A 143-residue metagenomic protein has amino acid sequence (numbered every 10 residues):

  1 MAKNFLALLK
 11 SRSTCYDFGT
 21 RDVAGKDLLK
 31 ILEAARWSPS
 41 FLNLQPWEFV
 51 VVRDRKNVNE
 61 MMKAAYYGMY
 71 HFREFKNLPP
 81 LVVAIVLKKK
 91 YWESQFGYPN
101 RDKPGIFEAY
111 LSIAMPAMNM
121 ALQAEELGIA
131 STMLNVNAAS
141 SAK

Functional and structural regions predicted by a protein language model:
M1-L29: Specificity-determining recognition surfaces
S11, W37-S38: Helix-loop element at the rim of GNAT/NAT acetyltransferase active sites that forms part of the acceptor-substrate
F18, L44-W47, E126-I129: Short secondary-structure junction motifs
L28-R36: A structural motif
A35, V83, R101-K143: Small-aliphatic-rich amphipathic alpha-helix that forms the alpha element of a beta-alpha
N43-A114: Glycine/small-residue-rich phosphate/adenosyl-binding loop
